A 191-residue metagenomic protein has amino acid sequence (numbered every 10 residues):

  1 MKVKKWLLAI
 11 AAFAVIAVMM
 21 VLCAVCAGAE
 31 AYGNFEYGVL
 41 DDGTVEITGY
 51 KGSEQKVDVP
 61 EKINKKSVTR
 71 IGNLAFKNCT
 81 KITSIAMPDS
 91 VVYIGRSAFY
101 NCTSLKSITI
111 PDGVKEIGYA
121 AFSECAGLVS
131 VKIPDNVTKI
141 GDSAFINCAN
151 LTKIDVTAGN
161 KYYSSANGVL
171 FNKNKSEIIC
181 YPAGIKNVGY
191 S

Functional and structural regions predicted by a protein language model:
M1-W6: N-terminal secretory signal peptides that target proteins for export/translocation
A9, L74, E177-I179: Glycine-rich loops and low-complexity Gly/Arg-rich segments that provide flexible linkers or classic glycine-based
A11-C23: Bacterial N-terminal signal peptides
M20-G33: Sec-dependent signal peptide cleavage junction
N34-G43, G52-R70, T80-Y93, C102-E116 (+3 more regions): Structural signature of tandem-repeat unit edges
